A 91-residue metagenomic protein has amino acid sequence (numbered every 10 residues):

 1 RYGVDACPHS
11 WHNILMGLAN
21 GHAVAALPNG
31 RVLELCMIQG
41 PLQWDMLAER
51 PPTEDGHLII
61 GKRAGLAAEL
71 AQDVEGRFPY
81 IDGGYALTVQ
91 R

Functional and structural regions predicted by a protein language model:
R1-G65, E69: Shared catalytic-loop signature of beta/alpha-barrel
G65-R91: Extended hydrophobic packing segments that form well-structured cores
